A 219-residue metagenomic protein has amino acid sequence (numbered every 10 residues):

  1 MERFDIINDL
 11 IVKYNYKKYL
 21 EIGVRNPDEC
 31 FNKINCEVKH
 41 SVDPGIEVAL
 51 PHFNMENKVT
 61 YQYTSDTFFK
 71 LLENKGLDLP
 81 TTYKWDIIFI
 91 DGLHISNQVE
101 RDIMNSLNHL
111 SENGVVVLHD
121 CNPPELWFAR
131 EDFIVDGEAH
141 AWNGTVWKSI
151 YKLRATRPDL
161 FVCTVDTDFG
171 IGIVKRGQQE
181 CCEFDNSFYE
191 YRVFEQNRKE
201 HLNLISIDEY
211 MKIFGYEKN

Functional and structural regions predicted by a protein language model:
M1-F89, L93-N219: A short alpha-helical cap/connector motif
